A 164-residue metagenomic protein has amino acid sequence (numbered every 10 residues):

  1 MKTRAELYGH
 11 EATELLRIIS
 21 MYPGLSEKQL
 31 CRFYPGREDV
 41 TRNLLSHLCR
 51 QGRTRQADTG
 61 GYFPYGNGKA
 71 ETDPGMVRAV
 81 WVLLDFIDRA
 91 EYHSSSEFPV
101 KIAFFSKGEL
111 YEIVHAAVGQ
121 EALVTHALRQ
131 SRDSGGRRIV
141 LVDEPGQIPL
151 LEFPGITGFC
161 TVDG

Functional and structural regions predicted by a protein language model:
M1-A5, Q29, R50, R55: Catalytic phosphate/metal-binding cores of nucleic-acid and nucleotide-processing enzymes, i.e., regions that mediate
M1-E14, D73: Short alpha-helical segments that sit at the start of domains
L15-M21, R50-Q130: Nucleic-acid-binding surface
M21-Y34: Short acidic, hydrophobic short linear motifs in intrinsically disordered regions
P35-R50: Short amphipathic alpha-helical interaction segments
R132-G164: Charged, structured surface patches that assemble and position nucleic-acid processing machinery
